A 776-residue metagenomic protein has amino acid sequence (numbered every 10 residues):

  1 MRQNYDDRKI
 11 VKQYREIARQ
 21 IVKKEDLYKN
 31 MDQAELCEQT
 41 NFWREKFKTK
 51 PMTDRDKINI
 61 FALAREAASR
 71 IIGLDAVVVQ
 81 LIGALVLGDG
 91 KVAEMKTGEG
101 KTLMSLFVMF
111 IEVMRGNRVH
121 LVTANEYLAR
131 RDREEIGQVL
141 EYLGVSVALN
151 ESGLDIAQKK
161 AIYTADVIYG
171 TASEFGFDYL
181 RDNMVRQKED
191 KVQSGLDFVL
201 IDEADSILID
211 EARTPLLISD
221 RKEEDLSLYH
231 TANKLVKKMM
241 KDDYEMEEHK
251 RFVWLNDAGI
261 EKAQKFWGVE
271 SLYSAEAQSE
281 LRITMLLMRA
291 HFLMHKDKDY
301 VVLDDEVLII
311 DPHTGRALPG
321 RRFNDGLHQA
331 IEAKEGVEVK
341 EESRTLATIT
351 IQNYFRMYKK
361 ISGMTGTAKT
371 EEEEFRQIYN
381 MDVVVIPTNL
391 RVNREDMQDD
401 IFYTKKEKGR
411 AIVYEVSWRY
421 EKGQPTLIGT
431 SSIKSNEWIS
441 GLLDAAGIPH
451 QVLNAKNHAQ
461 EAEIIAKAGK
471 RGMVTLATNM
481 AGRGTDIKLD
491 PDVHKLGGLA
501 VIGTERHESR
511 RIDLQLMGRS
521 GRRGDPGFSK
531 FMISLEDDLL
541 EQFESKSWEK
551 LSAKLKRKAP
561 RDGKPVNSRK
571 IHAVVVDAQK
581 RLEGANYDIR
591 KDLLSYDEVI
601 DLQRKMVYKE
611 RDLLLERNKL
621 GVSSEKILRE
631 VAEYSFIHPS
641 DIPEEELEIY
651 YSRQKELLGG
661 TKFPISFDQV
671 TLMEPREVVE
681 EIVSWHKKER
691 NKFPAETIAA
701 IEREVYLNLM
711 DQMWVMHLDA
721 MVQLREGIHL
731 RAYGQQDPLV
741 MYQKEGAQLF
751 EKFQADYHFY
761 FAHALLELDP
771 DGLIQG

Functional and structural regions predicted by a protein language model:
M1-A559, Y608-K609, E630: Conserved P-loop NTPase motor core
V301, D305-L308, R316-G320, R523 (+2 more regions): Extended, charged helical/alpha-beta scaffold domains that provide interaction surfaces
